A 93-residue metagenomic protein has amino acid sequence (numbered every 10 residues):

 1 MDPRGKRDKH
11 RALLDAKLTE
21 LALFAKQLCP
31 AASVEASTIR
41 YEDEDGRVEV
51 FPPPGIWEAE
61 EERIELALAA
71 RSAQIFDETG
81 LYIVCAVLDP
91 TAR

Functional and structural regions predicted by a protein language model:
M1-A16: N-terminal presequence-like segments and adjacent domain-start helices
A16-P30: Short amphipathic alpha-helix segments
K17-L21, E61-R71: Well-ordered, non-membrane alpha-helical segments in soluble/globular domains
K26-F51: Short edge beta-strands and adjacent turn/loop segments
Y41, G55-W57, A92: Generic "edge-of-domain/loop-turn" microfeature
G46-L66: A short interface-forming secondary-structure element
I56, A69-Q74: Short, surface-exposed linear patches
A73-R93: A short amphipathic beta-strand at an alpha->beta junction
